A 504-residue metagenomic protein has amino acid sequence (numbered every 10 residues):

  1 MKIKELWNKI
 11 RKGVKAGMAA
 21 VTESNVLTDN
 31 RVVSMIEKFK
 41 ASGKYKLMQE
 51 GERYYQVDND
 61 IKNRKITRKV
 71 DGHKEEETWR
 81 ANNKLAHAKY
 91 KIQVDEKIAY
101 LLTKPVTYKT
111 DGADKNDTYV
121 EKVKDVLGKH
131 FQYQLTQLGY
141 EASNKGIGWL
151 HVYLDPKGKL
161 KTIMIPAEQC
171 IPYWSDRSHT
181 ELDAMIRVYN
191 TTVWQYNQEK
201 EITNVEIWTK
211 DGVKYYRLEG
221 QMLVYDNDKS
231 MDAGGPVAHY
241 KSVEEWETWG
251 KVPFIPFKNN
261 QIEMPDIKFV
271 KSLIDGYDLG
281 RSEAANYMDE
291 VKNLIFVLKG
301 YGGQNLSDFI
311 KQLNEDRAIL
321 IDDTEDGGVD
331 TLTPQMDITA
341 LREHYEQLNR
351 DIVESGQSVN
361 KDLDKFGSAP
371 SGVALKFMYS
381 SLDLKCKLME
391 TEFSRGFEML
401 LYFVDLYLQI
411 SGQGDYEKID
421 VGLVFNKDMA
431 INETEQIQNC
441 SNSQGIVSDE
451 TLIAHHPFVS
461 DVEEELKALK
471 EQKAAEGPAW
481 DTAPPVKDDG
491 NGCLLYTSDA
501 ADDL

Functional and structural regions predicted by a protein language model:
M1-Y173, T180, P485: Extended, helix-rich architectural segments
G112-D117, E121, G300-G303, A318-E435: Surface-exposed loop-to-helix/strand elements on domain peripheries
W149-F254: Extended, regular secondary-structure scaffolds
G234-P370, A374: Extended, charged amphipathic alpha-helical segments
L401-E417, S448-E465: Long amphipathic alpha-helical coiled-coil segments
M429-T451: C-terminal structured domain segments
H456-P484: Long, highly charged low-complexity segments enriched in Glu/Asp and Lys/Arg with interspersed Ser/Thr
Y496-L504: Conserved small/polar residues in nucleotide/adenosyl-binding loops
